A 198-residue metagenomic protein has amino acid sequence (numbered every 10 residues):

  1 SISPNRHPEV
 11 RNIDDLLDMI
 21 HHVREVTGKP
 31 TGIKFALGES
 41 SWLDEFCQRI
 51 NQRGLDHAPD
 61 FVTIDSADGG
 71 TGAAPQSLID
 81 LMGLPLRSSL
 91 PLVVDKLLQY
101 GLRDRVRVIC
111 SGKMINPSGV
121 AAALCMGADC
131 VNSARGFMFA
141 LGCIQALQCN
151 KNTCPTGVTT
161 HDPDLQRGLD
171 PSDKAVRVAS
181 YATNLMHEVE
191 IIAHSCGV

Functional and structural regions predicted by a protein language model:
S1-R6, G168-S172: Short glycine/proline- and acidic residue-enriched helix-loop micro-motifs that form flexible lids or anion-recognition
P4-R11, A193-V198: Short, exposed beta-strand "edge-strand" segments with a Pro/Gly-rich flavor and a Y/T-containing core
P8-Q166: Glycine-rich phosphate/ribose-binding loops and adjacent secondary-structure elements that form binding surfaces
S172-V198: C-terminal extensions of enzymes
